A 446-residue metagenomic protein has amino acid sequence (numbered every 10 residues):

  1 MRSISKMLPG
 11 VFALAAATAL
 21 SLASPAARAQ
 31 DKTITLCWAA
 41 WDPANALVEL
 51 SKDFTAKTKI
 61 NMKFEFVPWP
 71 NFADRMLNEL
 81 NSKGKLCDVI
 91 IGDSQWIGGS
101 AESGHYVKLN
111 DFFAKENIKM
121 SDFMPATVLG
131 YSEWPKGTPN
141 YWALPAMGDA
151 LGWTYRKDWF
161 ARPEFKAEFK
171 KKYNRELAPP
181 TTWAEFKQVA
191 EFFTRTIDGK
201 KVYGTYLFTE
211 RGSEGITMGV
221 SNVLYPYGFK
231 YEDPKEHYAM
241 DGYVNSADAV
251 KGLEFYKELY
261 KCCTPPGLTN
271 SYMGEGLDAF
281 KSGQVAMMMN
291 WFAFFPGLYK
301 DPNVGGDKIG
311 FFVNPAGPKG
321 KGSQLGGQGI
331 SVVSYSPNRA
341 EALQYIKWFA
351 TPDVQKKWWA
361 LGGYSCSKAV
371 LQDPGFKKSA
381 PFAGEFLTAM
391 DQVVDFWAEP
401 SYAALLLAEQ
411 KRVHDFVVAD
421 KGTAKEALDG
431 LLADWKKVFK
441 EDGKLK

Functional and structural regions predicted by a protein language model:
K32, E49-A126, G130, A143 (+7 more regions): Extracytoplasmic "Venus flytrap"/periplasmic binding protein-like
T33-E49, V67-P70, D149-A150, E214 (+1 more regions): Extracytoplasmic "Venus flytrap"
S94-G152, G215-G219, K308-P315, G375-A380 (+1 more regions): Hinge/lid segment of periplasmic solute-binding proteins
D111-A126, F169-K172, E176-P179, I197 (+5 more regions): Short, solvent-exposed loop/beta-turn-alpha elements that line the ligand-binding surface or hinge of extracytoplasmic
E133-M147, L151, T182-D241, V285: Extracytoplasmic/periplasmic solute-binding protein
K136-P139, D158-W159, V250, E254 (+5 more regions): Extracytoplasmic/periplasmic substrate-recognition and gating elements
E185-F193, Y227-N270, N314, L432: Glycine-centered hinge/linker elements that transmit conformational signals in sensory and ligand-binding systems
G306-V313, A360-K411, D415-F416, E441-K446: Long, aromatic- and glycine/proline-rich binding clefts that accommodate carbohydrate-like moieties
